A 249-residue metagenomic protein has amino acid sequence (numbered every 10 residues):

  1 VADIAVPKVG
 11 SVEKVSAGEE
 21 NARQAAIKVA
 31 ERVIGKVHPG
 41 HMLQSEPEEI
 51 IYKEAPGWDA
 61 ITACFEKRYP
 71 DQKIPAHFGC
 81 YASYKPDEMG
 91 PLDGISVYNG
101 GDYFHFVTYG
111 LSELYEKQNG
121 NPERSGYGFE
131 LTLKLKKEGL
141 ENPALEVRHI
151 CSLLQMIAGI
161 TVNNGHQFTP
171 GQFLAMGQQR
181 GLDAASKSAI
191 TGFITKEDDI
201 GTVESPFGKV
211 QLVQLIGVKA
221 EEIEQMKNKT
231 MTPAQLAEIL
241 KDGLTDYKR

Functional and structural regions predicted by a protein language model:
A2-R249: Short linear motifs embedded in intrinsically disordered, proline/glycine-rich low-complexity segments
